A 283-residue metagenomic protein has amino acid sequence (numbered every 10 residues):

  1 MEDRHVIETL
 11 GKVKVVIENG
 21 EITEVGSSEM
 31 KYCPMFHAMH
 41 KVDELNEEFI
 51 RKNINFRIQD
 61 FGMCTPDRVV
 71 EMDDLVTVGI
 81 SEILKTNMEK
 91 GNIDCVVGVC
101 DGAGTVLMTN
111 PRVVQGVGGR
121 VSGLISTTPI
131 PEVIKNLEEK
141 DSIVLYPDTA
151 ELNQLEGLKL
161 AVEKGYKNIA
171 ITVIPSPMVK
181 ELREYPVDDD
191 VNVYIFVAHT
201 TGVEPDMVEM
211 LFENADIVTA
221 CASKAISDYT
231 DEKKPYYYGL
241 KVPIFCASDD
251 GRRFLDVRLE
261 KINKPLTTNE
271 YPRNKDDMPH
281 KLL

Functional and structural regions predicted by a protein language model:
M1-L283: Conserved mixed alpha/beta catalytic, RNA-binding, or beta-rich assembly cores of soluble enzyme, regulatory
